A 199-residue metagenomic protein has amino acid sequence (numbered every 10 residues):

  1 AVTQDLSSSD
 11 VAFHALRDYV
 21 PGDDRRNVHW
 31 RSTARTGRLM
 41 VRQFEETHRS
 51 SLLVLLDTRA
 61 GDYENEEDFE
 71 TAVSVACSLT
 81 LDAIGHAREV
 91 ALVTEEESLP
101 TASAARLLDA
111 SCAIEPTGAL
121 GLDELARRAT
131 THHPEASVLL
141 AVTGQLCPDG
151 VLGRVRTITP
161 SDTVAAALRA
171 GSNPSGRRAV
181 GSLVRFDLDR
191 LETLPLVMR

Functional and structural regions predicted by a protein language model:
A1-S103, V138, V142: An amphipathic, basic-hydrophobic helix/alpha-beta surface used to engage anionic, phosphate-rich ligands or surfaces
L99, D109-R199: Von Willebrand factor type A / integrin I
A105-L107: Short, basic/glycine-rich phosphate-binding loops at helix/coil junctions that contact nucleotide phosphates
